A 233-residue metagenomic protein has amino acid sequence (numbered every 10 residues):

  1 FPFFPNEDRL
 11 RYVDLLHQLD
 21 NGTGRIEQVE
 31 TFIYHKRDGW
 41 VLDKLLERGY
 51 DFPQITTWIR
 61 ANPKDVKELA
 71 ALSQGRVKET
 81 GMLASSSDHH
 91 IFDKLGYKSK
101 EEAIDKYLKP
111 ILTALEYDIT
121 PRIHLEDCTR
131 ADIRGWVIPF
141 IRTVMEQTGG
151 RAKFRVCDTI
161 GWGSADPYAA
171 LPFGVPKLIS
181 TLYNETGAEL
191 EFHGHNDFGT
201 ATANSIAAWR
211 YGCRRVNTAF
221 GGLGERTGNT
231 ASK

Functional and structural regions predicted by a protein language model:
F1-K233: Catalytic cores and adjacent flexible loops of soluble metabolic enzymes that perform enolate/carbanion chemistry on
